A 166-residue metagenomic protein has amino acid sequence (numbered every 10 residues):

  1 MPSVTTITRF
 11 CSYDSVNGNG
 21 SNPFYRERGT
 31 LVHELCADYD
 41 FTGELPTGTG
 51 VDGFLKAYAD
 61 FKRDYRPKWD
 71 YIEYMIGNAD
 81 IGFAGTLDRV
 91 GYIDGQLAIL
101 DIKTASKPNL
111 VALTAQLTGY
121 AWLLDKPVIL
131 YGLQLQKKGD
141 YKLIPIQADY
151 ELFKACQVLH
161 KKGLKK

Functional and structural regions predicted by a protein language model:
M1-A84: Metal-dependent nuclease catalytic cores that hydrolyze phosphodiester bonds in DNA/RNA, characterized by
Y74-K166: Nucleic-acid nuclease catalytic cores
